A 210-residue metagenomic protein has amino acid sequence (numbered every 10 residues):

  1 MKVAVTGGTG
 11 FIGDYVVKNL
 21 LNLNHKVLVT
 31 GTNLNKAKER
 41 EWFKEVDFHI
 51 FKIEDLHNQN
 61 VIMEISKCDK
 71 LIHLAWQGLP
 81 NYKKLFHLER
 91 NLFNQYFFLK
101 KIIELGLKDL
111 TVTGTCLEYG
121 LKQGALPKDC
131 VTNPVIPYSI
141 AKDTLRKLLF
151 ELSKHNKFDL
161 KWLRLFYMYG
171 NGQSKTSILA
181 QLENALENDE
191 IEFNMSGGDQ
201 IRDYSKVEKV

Functional and structural regions predicted by a protein language model:
V3-L23: N-terminal Rossmann NAD(P)H-binding glycine-rich loop of SDR-like oxidoreductase domains
T30-L34: N-terminal Rossmann-fold cofactor-binding loop
F43-H57: Rossmann-fold cofactor-recognition segment
I53-R90: NAD(P)H-binding glycine-rich loop region in Rossmannoid oxidoreductase-like domains and their noncatalytic homologs
H73, Y96-P137: Conserved Rossmann-fold NAD(P)-dependent oxidoreductase catalytic core, especially the SDR/UDP-sugar
N81-Y96, I102, I140: Catalytic Tyr-X3-Lys loop
P137, A141-T144: Active-site helix of classical SDR
K147-D203, V207-K209: NAD(P)-dependent short-chain dehydrogenase/reductase
